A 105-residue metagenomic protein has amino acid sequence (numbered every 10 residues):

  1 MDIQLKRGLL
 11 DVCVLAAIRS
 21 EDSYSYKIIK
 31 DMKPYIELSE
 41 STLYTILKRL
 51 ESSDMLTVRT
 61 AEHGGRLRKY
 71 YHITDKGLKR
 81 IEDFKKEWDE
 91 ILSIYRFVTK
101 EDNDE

Functional and structural regions predicted by a protein language model:
D2-T42: N-terminal helix-turn-helix DNA-binding core of bacterial DNA-binding proteins
D11, R68, R80: Short, flexible micro-motifs
A17, R80-I81: Residues that scaffold the ATP/ADP-binding catalytic core of kinase and kinase-like folds
T42-T45, T74: Ser/Thr-centric signal marking residues that sit in or immediately flank functional binding/regulatory motifs
L47-R49: Short, hydrophobic-biased segments on the C-terminal half of alpha helices that form "recognition helices"
S53-L67, H72: Beta-hairpin "wing" of winged helix-turn-helix
E82-E105: Amphipathic alpha-helical dimerization/coiled-coil segments that flank or bridge DNA-binding/regulatory modules
